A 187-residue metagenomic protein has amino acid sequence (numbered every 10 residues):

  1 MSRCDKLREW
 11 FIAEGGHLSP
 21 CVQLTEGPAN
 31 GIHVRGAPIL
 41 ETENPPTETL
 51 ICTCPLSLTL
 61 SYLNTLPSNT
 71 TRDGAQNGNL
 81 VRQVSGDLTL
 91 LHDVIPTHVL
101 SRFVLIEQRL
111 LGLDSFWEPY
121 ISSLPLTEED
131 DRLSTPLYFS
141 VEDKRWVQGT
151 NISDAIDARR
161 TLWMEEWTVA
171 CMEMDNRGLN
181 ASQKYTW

Functional and structural regions predicted by a protein language model:
M1-E43, L50, C54-T71: Conserved AWS/pre-SET-to-SET junction and N-terminal core of the SET lysine methyltransferase domain, specifically
T47-W187: SET-domain substrate-recognition elements in eukaryotic SAM-dependent protein methyltransferases
